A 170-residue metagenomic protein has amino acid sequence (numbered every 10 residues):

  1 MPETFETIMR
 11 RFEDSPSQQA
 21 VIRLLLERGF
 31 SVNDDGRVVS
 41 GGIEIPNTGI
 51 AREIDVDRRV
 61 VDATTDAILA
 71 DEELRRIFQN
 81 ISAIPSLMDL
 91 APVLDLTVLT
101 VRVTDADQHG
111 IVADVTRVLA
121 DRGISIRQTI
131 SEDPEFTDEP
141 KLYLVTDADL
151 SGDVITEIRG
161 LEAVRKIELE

Functional and structural regions predicted by a protein language model:
P2-R37, A67-E170: A conserved regulatory-domain signal marking ACT and ACT-like small-molecule sensing domains and adjacent regulatory
N47: Helix-turn-helix DNA-binding elements, focusing on the entry/boundary residues of the two helices that contact DNA
I50-A51: Short alpha-helical "recognition helix" segments of helix-turn-helix
T64: Residues in the recognition helix of alpha-helical DNA-binding motifs
